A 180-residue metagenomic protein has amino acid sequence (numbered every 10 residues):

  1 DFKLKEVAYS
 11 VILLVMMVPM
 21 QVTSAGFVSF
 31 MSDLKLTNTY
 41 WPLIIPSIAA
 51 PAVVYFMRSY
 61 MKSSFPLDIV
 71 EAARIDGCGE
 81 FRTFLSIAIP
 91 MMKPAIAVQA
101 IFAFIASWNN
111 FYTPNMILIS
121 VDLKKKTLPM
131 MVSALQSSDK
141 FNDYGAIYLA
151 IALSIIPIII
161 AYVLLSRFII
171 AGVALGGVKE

Functional and structural regions predicted by a protein language model:
D1-E180: A structural signal for multi-pass alpha-helical bundles of membrane permease subunits that mediate small-molecule
